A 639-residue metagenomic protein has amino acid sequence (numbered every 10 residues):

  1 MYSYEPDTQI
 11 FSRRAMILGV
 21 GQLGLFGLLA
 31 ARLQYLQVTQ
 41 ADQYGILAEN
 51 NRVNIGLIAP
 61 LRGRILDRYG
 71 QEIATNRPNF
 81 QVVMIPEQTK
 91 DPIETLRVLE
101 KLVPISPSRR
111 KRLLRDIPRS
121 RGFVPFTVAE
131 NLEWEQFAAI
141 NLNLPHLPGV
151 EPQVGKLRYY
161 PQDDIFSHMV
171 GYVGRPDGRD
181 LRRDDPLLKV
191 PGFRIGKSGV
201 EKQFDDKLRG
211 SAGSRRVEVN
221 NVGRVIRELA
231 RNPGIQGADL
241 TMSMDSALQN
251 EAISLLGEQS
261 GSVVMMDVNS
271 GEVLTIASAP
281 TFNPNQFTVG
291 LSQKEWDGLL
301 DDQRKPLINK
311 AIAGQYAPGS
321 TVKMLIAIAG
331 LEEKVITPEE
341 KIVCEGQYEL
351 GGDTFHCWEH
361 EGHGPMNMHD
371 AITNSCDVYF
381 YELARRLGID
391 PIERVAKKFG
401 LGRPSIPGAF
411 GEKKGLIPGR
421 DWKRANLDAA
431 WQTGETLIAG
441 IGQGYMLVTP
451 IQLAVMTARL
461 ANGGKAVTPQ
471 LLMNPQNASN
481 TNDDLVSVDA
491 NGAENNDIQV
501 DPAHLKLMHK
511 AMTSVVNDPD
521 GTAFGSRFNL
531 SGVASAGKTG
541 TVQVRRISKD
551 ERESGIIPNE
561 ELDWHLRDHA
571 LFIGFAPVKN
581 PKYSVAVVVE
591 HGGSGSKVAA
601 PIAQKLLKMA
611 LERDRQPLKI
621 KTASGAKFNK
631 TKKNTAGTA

Functional and structural regions predicted by a protein language model:
M1-I10, L23-G24: Secretory targeting signals
Y2-E5, V219-L229, N269-T321, L325-A586 (+1 more regions): Beta-lactam-recognizing serine transpeptidase/beta-lactamase-like catalytic domain environment
R13-I17: N-terminal export leaders
L33-I55: Aromatic-capped interface at the extracytoplasmic side of an N-terminal signal-anchor transmembrane helix
L57-L61, A212, G257-G261: Short, small/polar residue-rich loop motifs at catalytic or cofactor-binding pockets
P60, N76-Q81, T275-T281: Short beta->alpha transition motifs characteristic of CBS
E94-K101, R115-G237, N517, V544-G555 (+2 more regions): Small/polar-residue-rich segments within soluble enzyme cores
R224-S262: Conserved, well-ordered alpha-helix/loop/beta-strand core segments that scaffold catalytic motifs
